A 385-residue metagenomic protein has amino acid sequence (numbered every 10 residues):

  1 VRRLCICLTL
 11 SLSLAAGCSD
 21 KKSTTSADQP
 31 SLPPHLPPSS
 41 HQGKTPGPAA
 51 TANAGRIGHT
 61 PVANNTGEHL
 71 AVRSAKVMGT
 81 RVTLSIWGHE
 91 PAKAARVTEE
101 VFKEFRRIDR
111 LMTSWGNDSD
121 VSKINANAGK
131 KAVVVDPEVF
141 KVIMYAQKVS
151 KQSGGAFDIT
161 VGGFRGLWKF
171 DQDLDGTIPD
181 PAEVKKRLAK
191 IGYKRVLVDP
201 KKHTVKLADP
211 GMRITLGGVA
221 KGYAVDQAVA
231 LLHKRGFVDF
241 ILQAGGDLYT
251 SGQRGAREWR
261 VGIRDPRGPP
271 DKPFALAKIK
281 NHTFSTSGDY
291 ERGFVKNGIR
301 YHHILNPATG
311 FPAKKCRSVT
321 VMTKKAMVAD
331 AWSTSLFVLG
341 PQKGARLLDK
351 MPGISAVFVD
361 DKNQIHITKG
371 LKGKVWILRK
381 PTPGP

Functional and structural regions predicted by a protein language model:
R2-S11, A15-P385: Mature catalytic core of soluble alpha/beta enzymes
